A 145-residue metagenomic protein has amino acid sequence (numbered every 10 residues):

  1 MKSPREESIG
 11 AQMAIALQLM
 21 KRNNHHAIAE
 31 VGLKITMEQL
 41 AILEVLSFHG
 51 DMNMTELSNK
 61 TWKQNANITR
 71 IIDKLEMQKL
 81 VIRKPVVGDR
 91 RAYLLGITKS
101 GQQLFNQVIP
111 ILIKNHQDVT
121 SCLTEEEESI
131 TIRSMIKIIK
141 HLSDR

Functional and structural regions predicted by a protein language model:
M1-R5, E126-R145: C-terminal regulatory/oligomerization modules of transcriptional regulators
M1-V31: N-terminal leader segment of winged-helix/HTH proteins
M13, M20-A27, T61, L104 (+3 more regions): Alpha-helical linker/hinge and terminal dimerization helices associated with HTH transcriptional regulators
R22-Q64: N-terminal helix-turn-helix DNA-binding core of bacterial DNA-binding proteins
M54-T55, A66, D73, Y93: Residues within helix-turn-helix
D73-R133: Charged, amphipathic alpha-helical coiled-coil/dimerization segments
